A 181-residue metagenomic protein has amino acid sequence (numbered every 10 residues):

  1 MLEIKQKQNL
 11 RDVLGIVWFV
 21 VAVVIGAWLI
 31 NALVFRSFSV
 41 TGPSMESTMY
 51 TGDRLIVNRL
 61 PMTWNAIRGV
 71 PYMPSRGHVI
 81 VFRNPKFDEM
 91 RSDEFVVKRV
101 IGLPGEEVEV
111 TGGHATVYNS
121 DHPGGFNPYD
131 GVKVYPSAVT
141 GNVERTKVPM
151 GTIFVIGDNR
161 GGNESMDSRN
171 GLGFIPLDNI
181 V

Functional and structural regions predicted by a protein language model:
L2-V17, L29, L33-S39, E46-V181: Soluble "head" domains of membrane/secretory-pathway proteins
F19-A27: Hydrophobic alpha-helical membrane-embedded or membrane-associated segments
